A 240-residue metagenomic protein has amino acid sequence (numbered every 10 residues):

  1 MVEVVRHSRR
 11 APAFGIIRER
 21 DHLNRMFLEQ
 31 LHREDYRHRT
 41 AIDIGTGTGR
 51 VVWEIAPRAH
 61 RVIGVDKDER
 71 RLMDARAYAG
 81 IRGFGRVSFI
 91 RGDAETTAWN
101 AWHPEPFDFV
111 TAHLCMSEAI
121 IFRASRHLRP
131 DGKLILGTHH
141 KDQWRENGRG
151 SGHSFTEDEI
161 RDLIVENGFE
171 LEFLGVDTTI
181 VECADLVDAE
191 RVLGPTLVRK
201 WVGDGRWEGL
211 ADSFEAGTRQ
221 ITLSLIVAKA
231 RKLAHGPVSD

Functional and structural regions predicted by a protein language model:
M1-R37: Conserved class I S-adenosyl-L-methionine
R39-G47: Conserved class I S-adenosyl-L-methionine
R50, A56-T97: Class I SAM-dependent methyltransferase SAM/SAH-binding core
W99-F109: A short acidic, Gly/Pro-enriched loop at the edge of an enzyme's catalytic core that lines a small-molecule cofactor
F107-I121: A short SAM/SAH-binding and catalytic strip from SAM-dependent methyltransferases
I120-K133: A short glycine-rich, Lys/Arg-flanked "PGG" loop and its adjoining helix->strand segment in the class I
I135-E159: Conserved class I S-adenosyl-L-methionine
G175-D240: Conserved Class I S-adenosyl-L-methionine
